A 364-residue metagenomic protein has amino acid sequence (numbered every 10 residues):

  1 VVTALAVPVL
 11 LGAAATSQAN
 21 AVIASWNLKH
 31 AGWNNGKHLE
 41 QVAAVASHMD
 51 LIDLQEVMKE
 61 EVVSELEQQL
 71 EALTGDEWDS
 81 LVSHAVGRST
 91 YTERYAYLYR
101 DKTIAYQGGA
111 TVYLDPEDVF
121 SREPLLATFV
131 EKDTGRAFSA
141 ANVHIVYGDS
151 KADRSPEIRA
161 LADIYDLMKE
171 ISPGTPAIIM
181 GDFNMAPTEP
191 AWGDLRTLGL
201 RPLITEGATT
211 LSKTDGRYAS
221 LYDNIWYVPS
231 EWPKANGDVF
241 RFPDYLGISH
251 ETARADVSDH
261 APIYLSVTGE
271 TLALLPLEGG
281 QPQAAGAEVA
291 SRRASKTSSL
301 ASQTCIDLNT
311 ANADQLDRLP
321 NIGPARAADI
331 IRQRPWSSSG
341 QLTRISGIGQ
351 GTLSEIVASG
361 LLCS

Functional and structural regions predicted by a protein language model:
V2-G12: Bacterial N-terminal signal peptides
N20-H30, Q107-A110, R136-Y147: Active-site-proximal beta-strand elements of phosphoester/diester hydrolases
I23-L28, V42-E67, L98, A127 (+5 more regions): Active-site beta-strand/loop signature of hydrolases that rely on acidic residues for catalysis
S25-K37, P116, V146-D153: Acidic/histidine-rich helix-loop elements that form or flank divalent-metal/phosphate-binding sites at the catalytic
M58-T134: Structured beta-strand-rich core segments of catalytic domains in phosphoester-bond hydrolases
E60, L167-T175, M185-V289: Metal-dependent phosphoester-hydrolase catalytic domains
S299, I331, G340-S364: Alpha-helical interaction/regulatory segments in DNA maintenance proteins
G323-P324, G349: Small-residue hinge/turn detector
